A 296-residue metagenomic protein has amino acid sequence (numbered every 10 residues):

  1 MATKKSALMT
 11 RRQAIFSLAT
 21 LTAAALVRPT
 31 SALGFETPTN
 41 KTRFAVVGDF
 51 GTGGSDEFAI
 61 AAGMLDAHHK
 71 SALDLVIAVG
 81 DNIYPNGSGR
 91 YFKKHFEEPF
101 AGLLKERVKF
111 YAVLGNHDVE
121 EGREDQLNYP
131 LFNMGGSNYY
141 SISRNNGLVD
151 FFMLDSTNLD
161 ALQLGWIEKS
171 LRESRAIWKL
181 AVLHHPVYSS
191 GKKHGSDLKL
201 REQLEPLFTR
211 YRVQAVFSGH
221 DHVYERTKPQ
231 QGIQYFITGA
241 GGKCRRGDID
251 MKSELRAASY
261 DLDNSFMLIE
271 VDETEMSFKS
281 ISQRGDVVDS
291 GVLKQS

Functional and structural regions predicted by a protein language model:
M1-M9, T20: N-terminal secretory signal peptides
F16-T20, T39: Short, surface-exposed linear motifs at loops/turns and structural transition points
R28-G48, G53: C-terminal segment of N-terminal export signals and the immediately downstream linker at the start of the mature
P38, R43, A72, Y84-K179 (+3 more regions): Extended active-site neighborhood of metal-dependent phosphoesterases/phosphodiesterases
D49, G80-D81, G115-N116, H184 (+1 more regions): Active-site glycine-centered loops adjacent to acidic/histidine catalytic or metal-binding residues that shape
P186, S190: Active-site clefts of carbohydrate-active enzymes
G285-V287: Residue-level signal for glycine
